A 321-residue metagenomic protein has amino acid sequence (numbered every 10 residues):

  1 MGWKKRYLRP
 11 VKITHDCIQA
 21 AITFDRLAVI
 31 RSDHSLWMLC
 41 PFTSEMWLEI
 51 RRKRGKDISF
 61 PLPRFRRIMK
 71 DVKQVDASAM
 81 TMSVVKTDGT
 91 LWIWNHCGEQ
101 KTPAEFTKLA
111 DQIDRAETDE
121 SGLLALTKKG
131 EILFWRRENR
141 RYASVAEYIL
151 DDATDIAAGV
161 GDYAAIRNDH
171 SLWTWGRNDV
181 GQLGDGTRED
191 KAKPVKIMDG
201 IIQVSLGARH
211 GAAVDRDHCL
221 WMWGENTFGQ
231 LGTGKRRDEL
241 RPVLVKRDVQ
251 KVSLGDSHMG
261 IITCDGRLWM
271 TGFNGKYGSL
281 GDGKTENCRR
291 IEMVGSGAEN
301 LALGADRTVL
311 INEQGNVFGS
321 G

Functional and structural regions predicted by a protein language model:
M1-G321: Eukaryote-biased RCC1-like beta-propeller repeat architecture
